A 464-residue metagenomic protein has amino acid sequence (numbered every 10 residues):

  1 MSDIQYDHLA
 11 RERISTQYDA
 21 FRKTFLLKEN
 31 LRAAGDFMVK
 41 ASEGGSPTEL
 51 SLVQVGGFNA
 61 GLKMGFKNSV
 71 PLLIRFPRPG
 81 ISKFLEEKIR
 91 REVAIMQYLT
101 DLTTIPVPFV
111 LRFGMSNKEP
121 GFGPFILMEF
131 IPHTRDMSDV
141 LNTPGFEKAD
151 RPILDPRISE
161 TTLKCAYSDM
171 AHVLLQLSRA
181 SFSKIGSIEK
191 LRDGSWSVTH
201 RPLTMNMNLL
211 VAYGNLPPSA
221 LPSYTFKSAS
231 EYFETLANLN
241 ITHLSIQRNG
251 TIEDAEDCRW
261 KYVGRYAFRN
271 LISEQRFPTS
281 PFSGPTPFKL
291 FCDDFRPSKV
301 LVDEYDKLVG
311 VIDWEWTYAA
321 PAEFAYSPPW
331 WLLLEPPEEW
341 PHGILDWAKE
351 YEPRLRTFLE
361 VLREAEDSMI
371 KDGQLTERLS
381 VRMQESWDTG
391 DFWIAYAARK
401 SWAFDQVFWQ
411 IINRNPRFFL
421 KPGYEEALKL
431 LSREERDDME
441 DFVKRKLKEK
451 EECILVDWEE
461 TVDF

Functional and structural regions predicted by a protein language model:
M1-S51: Juxta-kinase regulatory segment immediately upstream of eukaryotic protein kinase catalytic domains
K23, K184-S187, S195-W260, K349-F464: Helical subdomain adjoining the active site within ATP-dependent kinase catalytic cores
A34-S42, M96-T103, V173-S181, Q275 (+5 more regions): Hydrophobic, Leu/Ile/Phe/Ala-enriched alpha-helical segments that form helix-helix packing faces
T48-C258, Y262, Y266-A267, L271 (+3 more regions): ATP-binding pocket architecture of kinase catalytic cores
I74, D293, I312: Active-site flanking residues adjacent to catalytic metal/cofactor-binding acidic residues
P132, P297, W316: Short, glycine/acidic-enriched loop or turn micro-motifs at the edges of active sites
P287, D294, S298-L301: Catalytic-loop signature of eukaryotic-like protein kinases
L301-D367, A397-A398, F404: Active-site Asp-x-Gly
